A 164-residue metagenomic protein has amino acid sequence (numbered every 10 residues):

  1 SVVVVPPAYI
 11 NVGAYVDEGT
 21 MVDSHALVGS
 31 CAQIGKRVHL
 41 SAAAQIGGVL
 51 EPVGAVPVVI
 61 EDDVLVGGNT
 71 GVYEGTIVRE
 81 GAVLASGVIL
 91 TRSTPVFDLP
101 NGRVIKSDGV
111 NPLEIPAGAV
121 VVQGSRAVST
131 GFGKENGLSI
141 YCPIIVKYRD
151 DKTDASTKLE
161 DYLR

Functional and structural regions predicted by a protein language model:
S1-G133, I145: Structural signal for interior beta-strand "rungs" in well-ordered beta-sheet cores of soluble enzyme domains
N136-R164: C-terminal catalytic lobe of FAD-dependent flavoproteins
